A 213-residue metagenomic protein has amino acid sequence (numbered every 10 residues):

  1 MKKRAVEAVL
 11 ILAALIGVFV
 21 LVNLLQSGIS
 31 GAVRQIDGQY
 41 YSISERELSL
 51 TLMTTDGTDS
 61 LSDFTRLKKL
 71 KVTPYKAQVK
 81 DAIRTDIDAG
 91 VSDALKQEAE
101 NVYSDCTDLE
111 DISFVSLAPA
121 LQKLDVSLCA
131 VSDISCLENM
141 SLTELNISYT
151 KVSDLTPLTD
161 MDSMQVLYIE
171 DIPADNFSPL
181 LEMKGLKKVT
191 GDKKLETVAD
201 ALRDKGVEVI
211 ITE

Functional and structural regions predicted by a protein language model:
M1-L15: N-terminal Sec-pathway targeting helices
R4-V6, I36, Y41, Q78 (+2 more regions): Small/flexible residues
A14-L25: Hydrophobic alpha-helical membrane-insertion segments, chiefly the h-region of N-terminal signal peptides
L25-Y41: Ser/Thr/Pro/Gly-rich low-complexity linker/stalk segments immediately outside membranes or between
S44-R46: Ser/Thr- and Asn-enriched, surface-exposed coil loops between beta-strands
L48-S60, R66-D88, D93-S132, C136-S153 (+3 more regions): Concave beta-strand-loop units of leucine-rich repeat
